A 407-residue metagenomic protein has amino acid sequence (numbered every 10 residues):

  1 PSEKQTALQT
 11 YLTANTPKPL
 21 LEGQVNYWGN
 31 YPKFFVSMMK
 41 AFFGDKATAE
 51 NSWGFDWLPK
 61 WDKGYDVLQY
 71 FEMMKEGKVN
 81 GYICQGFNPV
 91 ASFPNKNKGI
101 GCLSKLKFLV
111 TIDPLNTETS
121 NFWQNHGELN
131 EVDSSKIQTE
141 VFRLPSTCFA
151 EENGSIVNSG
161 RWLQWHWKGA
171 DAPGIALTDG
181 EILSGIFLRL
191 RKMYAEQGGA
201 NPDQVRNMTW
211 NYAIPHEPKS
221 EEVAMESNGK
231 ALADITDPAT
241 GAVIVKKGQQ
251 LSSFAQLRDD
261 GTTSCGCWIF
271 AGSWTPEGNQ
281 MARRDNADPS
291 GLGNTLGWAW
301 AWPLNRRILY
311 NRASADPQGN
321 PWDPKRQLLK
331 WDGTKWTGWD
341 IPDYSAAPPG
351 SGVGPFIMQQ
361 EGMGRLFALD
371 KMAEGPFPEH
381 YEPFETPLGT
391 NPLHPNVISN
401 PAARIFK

Functional and structural regions predicted by a protein language model:
P1-A233, D259-I398, A402: Non-catalytic alpha/beta scaffold blocks inside enzyme catalytic domains
E222-L257: Acidic, Ser/Thr-rich low-complexity intrinsically disordered segments
